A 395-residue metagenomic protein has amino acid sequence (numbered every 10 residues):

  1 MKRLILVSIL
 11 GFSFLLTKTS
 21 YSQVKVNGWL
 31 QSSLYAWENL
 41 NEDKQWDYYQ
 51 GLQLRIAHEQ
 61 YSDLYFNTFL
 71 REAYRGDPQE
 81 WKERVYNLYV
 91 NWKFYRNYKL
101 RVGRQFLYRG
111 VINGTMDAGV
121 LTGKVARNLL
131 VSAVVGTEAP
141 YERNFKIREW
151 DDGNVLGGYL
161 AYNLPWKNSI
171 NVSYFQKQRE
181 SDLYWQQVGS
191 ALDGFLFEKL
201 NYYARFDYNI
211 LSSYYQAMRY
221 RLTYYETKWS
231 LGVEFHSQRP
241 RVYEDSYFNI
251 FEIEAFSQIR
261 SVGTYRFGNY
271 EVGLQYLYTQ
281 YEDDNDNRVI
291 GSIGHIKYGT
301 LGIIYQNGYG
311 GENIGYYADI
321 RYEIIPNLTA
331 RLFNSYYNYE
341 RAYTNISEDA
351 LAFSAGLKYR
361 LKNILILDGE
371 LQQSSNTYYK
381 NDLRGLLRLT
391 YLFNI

Functional and structural regions predicted by a protein language model:
M1-L4: Positively charged n-region of N-terminal signal peptides that target proteins for export
L6-V7, S22: Short amphipathic alpha-helical "recognition" segments used for binding
V7-S13: Bacterial N-terminal signal peptides
S13-S20: C-terminal segment of classical bacterial N-terminal signal peptides
S22-I395: Gram-negative and organellar
